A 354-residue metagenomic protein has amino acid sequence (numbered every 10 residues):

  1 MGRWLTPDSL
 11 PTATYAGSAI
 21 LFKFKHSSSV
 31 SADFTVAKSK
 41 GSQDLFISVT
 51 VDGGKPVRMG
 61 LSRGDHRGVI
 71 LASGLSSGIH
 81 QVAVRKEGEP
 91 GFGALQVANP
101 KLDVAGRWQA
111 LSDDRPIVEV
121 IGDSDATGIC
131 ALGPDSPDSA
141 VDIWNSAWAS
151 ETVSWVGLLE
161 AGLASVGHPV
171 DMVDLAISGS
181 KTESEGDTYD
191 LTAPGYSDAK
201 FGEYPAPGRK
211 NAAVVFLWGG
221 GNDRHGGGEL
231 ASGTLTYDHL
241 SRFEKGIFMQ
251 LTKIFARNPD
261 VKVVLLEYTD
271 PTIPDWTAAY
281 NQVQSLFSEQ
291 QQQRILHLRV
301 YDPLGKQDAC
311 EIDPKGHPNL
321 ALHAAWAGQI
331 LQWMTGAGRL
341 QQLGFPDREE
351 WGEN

Functional and structural regions predicted by a protein language model:
M1-G122, A126-W148, Q342-N354: N-terminal secretory targeting modules
Y15-S18, A131, S136-Y237, T272-P274 (+2 more regions): Conserved SGNH/GDSL esterase-like catalytic core that processes O-acyl groups on lipids and polysaccharides
K25, A37-D44, R63-D65, G133-D142 (+4 more regions): Intrinsically disordered, low-complexity coil segments
L45, D114, H168, P259-V261 (+1 more regions): Residue-level signal for beta-strand positions within conserved beta-sheet cores that form or flank
R63, D125, I177-K181, D270 (+1 more regions): Residue-level detector of flexible, active-site-proximal loop/helix-junction positions within diverse enzyme catalytic
S77, E89-G91, A110-S112, E160-D171 (+1 more regions): Secondary-structure boundary elements
G195-D347: Alpha-helical cap/lid subdomain in secreted, periplasmic, or secretory-pathway luminal O-acyl-processing enzymes
